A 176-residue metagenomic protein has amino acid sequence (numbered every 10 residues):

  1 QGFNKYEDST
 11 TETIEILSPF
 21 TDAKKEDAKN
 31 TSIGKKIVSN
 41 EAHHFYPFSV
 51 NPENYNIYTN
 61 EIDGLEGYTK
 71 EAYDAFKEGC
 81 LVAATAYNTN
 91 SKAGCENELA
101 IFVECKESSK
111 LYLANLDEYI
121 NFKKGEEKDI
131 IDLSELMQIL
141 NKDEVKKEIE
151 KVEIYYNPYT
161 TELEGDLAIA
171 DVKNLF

Functional and structural regions predicted by a protein language model:
Q1-F176: Basic polyanion-binding and macromolecular-assembly surfaces
